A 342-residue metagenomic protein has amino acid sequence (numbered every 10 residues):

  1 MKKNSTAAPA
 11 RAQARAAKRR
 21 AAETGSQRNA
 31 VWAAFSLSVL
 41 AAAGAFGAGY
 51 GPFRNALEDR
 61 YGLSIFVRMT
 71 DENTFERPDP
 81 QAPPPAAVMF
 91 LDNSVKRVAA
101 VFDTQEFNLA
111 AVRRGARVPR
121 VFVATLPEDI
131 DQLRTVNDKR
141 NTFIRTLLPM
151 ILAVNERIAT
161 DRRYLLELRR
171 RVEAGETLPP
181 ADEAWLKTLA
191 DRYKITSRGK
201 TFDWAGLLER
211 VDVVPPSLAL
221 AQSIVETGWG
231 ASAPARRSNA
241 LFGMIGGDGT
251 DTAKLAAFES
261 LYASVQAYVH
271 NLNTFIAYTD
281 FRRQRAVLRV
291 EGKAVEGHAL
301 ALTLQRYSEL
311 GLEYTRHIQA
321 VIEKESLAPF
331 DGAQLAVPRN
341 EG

Functional and structural regions predicted by a protein language model:
K2-A221, V225-G342: Catalytic cores of secreted/periplasmic lytic hydrolases that degrade extracellular macromolecules
